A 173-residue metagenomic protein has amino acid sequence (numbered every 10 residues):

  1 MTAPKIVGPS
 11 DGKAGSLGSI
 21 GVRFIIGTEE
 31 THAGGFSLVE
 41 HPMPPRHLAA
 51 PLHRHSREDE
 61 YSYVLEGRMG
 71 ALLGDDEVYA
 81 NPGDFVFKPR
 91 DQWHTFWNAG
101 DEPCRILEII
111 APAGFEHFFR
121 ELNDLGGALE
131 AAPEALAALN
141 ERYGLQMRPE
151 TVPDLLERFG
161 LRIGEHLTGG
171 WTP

Functional and structural regions predicted by a protein language model:
G8, A14-G15, D75-W93: Short acidic-glycine-tyrosine-enriched beta hairpin
G12-L52, E58-D59: A short glycine-rich, His/Asp/Glu-containing loop-to-beta-strand
E40-P44, R54-L73, I109-I110: Short, conserved beta-strand element in jelly-roll/cupin
Y61, R68-G70, E77, W93 (+1 more regions): Structural motif
R90-E116: Ligand-binding loop in jelly-roll beta-barrel domains
R105, E116-E130: A hydrophobic, small-residue-rich beta->alpha segment in the mid-to-C-terminal subdomain of diverse proteins
L125-P173: Acidic/histidine-enriched, glycine/proline-rich intrinsically disordered or flexible terminal extensions
